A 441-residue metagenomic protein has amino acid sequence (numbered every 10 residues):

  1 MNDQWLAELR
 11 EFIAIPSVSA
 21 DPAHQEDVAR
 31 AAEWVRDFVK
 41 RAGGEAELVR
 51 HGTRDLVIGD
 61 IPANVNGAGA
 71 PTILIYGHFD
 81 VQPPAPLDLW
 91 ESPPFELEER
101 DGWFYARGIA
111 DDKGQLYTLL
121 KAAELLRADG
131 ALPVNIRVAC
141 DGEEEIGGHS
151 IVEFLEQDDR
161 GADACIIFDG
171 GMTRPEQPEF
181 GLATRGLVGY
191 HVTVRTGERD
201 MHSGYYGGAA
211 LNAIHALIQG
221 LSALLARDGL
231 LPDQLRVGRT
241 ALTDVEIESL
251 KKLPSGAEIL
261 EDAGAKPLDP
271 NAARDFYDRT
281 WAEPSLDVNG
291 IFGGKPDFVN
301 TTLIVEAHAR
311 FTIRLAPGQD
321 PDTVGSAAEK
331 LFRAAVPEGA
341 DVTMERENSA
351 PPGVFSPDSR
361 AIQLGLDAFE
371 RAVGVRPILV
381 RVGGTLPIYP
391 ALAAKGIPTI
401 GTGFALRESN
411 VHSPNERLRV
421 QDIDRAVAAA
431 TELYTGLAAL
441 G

Functional and structural regions predicted by a protein language model:
M1-L87, E306, T323-G325: N-terminal helical capping/dimerization or prosegment-like subdomains of hydrolases acting on amide or phosphate bonds
A70-R137: Active-site metal-coordination/substrate-binding segment of hydrolases, especially metallo-dependent peptidases
A110, E198, I313-P321, A350: A generic structural motif
P133-N212: Histidine/acidic-residue-rich, glycine-tolerant segments that coordinate divalent metal ions
G148, R174-P175, L230-F298, T302-E306 (+3 more regions): An extended, acidic, His-containing surface patch that forms the Zn2+-binding/catalytic region of metallohydrolases
G207-G229: A short core secondary-structure module
